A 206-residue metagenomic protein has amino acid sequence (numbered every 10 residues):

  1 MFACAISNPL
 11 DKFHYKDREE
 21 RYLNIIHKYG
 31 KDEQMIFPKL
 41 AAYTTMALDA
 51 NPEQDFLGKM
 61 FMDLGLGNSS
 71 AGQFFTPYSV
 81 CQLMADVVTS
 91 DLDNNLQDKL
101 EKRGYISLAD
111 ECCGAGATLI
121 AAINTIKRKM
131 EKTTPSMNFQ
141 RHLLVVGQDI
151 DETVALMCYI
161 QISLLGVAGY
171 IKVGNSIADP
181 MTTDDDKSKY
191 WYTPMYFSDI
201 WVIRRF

Functional and structural regions predicted by a protein language model:
M1-L64: A short N-terminal interaction module
M1-S7, I126, I177, T183-F206: Class I S-adenosyl-L-methionine
Y15, Y22, Y29, Y43 (+6 more regions): Sequence-level detector for tyrosine residue identity
K28, T44, L64, N68-S69 (+2 more regions): Generic preference for well-ordered secondary structure
D32, T45-L48, S69-T76, D110 (+1 more regions): Conserved aromatic-histidine-acidic binding/catalytic patches
D55-S90: Class I SAM-dependent transferase core
S79-W191: Conserved S-adenosyl-L-methionine
